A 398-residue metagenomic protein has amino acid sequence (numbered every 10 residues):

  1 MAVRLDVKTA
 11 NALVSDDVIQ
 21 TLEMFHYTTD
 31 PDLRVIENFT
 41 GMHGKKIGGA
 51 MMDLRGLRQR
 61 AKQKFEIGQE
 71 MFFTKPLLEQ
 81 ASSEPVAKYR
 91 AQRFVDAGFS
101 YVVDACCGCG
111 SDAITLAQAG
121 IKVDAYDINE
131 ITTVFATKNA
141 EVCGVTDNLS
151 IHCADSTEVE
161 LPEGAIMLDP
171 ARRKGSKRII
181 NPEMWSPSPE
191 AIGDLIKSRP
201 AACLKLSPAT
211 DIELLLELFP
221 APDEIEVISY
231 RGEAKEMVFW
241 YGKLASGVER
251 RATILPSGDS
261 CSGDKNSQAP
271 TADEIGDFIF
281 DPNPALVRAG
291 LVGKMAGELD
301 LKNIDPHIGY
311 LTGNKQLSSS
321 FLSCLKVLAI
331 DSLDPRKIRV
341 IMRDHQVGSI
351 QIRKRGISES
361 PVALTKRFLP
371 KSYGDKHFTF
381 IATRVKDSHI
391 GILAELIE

Functional and structural regions predicted by a protein language model:
M1-E398: SAM-dependent transferase fold signal centered on methyltransferase-like domains, encompassing both Class I
